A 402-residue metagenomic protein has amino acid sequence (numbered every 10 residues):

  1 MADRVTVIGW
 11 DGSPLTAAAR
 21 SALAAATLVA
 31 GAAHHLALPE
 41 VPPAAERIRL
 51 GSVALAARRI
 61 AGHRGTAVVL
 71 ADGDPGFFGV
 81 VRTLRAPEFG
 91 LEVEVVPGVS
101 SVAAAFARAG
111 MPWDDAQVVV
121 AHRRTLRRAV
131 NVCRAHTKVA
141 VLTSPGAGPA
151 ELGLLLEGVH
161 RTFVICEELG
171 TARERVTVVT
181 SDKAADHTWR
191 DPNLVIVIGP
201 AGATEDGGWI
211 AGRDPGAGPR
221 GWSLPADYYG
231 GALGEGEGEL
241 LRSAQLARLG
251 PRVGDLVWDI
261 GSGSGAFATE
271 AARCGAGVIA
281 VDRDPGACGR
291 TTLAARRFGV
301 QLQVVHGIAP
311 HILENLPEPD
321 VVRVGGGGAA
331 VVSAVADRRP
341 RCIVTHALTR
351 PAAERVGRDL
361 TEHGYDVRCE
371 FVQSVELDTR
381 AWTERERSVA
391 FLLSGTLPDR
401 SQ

Functional and structural regions predicted by a protein language model:
M1-T6, G12, A17-S21, G65-A67 (+1 more regions): A contiguous loop/helix-start segment that scaffolds small-molecule binding in enzyme catalytic cores
M1-V99, A103-A104, G275-A280, T292 (+2 more regions): Class I S-adenosyl-L-methionine
I8-D11, D72-T137, Q301, P310 (+3 more regions): Class I SAM-dependent methyltransferase SAM-binding "motif I" and its flanking Rossmann-like core
V195-P200, A381-Q402: Core SAM-dependent methyltransferase catalytic element
G254-G263: Conserved class I S-adenosyl-L-methionine
S264-A276: Conserved SAM-binding loop of SAM-dependent methyltransferases across substrates and taxa, primarily the Class I
C288-G289, A353: Short alpha-helix immediately C-terminal to the canonical SAM-binding loop
A336-V389: C-terminal substrate-binding/active-site "lid" region of AdoMet-derived donor-dependent transferases
